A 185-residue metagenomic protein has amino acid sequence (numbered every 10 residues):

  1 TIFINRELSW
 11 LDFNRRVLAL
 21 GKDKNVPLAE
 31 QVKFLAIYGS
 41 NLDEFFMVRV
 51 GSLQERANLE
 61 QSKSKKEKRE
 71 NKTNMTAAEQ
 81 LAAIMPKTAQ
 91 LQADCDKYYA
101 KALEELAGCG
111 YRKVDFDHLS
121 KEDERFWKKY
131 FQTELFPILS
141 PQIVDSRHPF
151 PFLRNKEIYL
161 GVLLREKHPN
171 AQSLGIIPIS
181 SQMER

Functional and structural regions predicted by a protein language model:
T1-R185: N-terminal non-catalytic structural scaffold regions of very large proteins
